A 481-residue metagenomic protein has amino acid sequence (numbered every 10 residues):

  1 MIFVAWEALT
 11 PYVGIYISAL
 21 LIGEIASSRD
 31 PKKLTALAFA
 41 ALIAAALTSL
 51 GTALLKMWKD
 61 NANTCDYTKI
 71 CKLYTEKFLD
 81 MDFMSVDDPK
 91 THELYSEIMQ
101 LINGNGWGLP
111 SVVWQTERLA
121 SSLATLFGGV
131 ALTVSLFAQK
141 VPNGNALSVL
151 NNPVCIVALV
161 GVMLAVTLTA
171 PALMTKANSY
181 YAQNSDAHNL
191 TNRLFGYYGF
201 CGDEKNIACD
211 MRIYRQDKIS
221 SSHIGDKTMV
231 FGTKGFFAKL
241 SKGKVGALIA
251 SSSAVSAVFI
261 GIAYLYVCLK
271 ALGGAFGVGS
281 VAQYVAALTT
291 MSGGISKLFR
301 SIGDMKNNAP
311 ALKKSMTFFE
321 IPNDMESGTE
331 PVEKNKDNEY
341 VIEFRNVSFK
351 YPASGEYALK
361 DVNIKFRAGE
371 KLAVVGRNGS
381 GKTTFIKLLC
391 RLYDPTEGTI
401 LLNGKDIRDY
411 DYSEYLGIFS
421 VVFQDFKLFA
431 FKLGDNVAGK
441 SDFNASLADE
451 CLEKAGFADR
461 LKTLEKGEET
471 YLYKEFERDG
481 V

Functional and structural regions predicted by a protein language model:
M1-Y16, L37, A41, G108-A124 (+4 more regions): Alpha-helical segments in transporter systems
I2-G51, L126-N178, L269-V278: Transmembrane helix-loop-helix hairpins at lipid-water interfaces of multipass membrane proteins, especially the type-1
G14-L21, Y74, A177, L194 (+3 more regions): Hydrophobic/aromatic residues in alpha-helical transmembrane segments
I22, I43, F78, Y95 (+9 more regions): Hydrophobic/aromatic residues within transmembrane alpha-helices of membrane transport systems, especially the TMDs
A53-C65, A172-A187, F299-N308: Juxtamembrane/interface segments at transmembrane-helix termini
T64-P110, L190-F237, A309-P322, V341 (+1 more regions): Extended non-transmembrane interhelical loops and adjacent amphipathic helices of multipass membrane proteins
A263, A282-E320: Cytosolic ends of transmembrane helices, especially the final helix of ABC transmembrane type-1 domains
G328, E333-V481: ABC-type nucleotide-binding domain
